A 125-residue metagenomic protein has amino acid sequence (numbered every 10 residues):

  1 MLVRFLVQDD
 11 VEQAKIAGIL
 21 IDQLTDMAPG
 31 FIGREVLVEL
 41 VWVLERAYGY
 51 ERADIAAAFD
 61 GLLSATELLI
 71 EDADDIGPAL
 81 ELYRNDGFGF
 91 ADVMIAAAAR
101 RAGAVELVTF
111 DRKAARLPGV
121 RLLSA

Functional and structural regions predicted by a protein language model:
M1-I32, A47-A53, S124-A125: Short, well-structured N-terminal submotif of metal-dependent ribonuclease cores
L2-V3, L37, A114-A115: A generic structural signal for short hydrophobic patches within well-formed alpha-helices
D26-M27, A65, D86, L117: Structured helix-beta-strand junction loops
V41-E45, L80: Amphipathic alpha-helical segments within well-ordered protein domains
E45, G49-L63, E67: Glycine/small-residue-rich phosphate/adenosyl-binding loop
E67-E106: Active-site neighborhoods of divalent-metal-dependent phosphate/nucleic-acid chemistry enzymes
A96-A125: Acidic, PIN/NYN-like endoribonuclease modules and their adjacent C-terminal/linker elements
